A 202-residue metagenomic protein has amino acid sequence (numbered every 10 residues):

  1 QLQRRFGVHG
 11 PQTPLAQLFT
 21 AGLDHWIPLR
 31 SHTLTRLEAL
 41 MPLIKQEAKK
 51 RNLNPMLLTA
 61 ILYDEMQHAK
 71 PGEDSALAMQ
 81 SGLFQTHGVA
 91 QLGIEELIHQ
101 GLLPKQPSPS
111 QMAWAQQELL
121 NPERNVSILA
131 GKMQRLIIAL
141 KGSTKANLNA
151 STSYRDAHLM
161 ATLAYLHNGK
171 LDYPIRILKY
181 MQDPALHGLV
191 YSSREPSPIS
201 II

Functional and structural regions predicted by a protein language model:
L2-I202: Catalytic glycan-binding domains that act on GlcNAc-containing polysaccharides
